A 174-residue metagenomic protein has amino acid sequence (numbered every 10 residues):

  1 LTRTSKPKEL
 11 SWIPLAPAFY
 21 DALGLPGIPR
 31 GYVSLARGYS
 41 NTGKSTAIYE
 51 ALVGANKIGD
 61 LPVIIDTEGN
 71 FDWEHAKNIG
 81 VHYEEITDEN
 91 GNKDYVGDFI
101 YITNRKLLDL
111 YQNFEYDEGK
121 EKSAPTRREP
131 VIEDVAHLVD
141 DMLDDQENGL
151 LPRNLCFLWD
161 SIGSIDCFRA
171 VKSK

Functional and structural regions predicted by a protein language model:
L1-Y95, F99, L110-G119: The Walker A/P-loop phosphate-binding site
R3, R30, R37, R105-K106 (+3 more regions): Arginine residue identity/basic-tract feature
S40, L107-L108, S164-I165: A short, flexible beta-alpha/helix-coil linker loop
T67-G69, R105, I162: Short, ordered loop/turn segments at secondary-structure junctions
G80-I86, R105-L110, D141-D145, R169: Short regulatory "switch" loops immediately downstream of catalytic or recognition motifs within protein catalytic
V96-F114, P125, E129, F168: Post-transit mature-domain signature of plant chloroplast proteins, especially small thylakoid membrane and lumen
D117-K174: P-loop NTPase motor core
